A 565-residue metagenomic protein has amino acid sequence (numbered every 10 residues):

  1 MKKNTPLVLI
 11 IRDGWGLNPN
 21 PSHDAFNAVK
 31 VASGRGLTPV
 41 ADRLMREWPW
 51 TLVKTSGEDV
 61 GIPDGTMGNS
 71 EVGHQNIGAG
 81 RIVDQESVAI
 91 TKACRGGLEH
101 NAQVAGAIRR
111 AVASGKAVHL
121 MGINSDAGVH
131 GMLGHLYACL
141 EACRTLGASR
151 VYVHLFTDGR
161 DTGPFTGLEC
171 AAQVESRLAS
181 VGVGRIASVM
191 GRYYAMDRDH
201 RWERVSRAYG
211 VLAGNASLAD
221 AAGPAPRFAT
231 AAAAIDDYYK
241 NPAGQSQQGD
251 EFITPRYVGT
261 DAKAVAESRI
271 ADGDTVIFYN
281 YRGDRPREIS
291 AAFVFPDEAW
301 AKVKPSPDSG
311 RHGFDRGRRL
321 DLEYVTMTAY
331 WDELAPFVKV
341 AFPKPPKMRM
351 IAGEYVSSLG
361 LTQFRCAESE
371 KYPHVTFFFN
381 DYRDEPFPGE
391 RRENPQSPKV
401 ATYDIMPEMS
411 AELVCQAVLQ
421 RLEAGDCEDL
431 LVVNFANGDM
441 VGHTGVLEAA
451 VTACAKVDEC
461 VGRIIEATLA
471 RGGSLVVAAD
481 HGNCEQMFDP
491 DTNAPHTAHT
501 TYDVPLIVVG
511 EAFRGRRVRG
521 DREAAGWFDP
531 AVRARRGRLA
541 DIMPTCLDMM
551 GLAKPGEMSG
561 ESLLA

Functional and structural regions predicted by a protein language model:
M1-A565: Feature captures the catalytic ectodomains and active-site-proximal regions of enzymes that hydrolyze or transfer
